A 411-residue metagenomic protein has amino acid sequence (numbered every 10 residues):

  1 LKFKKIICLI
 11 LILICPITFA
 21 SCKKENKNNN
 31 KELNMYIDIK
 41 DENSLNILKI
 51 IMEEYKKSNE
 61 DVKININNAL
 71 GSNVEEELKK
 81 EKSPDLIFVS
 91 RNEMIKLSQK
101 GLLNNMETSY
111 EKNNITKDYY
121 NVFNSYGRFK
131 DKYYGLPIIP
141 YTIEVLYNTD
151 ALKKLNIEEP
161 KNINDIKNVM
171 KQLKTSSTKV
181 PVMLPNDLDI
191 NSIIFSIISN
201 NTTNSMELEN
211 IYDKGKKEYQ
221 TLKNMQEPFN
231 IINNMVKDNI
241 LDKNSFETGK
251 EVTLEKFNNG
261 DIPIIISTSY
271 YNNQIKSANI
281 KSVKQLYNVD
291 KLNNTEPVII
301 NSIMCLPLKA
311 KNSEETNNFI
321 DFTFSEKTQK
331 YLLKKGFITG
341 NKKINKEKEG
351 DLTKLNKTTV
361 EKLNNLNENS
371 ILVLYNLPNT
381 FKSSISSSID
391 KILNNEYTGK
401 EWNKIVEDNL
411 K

Functional and structural regions predicted by a protein language model:
K2-L9, P16-M94, Y331, K400 (+1 more regions): Conserved N-terminal structural module of periplasmic/extracytoplasmic solute-binding proteins
S44, R128, V298, I338-K346 (+1 more regions): C-terminal capping/gating helix-and-loop segments adjacent to ligand/active sites or protein-protein/ligand interfaces
N67-E76, I163-D165, N244-N258: Short helix-initiation/N-cap motifs at beta->coil->alpha
R91-I143: Hinge/lid segment of periplasmic solute-binding proteins
T108-Y119, T202-Q226, S277-A278, D290-T295: Short, solvent-exposed loop/beta-turn-alpha elements that line the ligand-binding surface or hinge of extracytoplasmic
Y134, K167-K217, I262: Extracytoplasmic/periplasmic solute-binding protein
D213-F246: Glycine-centered hinge/linker elements that transmit conformational signals in sensory and ligand-binding systems
S277-I338: Extracytoplasmic/periplasmic substrate-recognition and gating elements
